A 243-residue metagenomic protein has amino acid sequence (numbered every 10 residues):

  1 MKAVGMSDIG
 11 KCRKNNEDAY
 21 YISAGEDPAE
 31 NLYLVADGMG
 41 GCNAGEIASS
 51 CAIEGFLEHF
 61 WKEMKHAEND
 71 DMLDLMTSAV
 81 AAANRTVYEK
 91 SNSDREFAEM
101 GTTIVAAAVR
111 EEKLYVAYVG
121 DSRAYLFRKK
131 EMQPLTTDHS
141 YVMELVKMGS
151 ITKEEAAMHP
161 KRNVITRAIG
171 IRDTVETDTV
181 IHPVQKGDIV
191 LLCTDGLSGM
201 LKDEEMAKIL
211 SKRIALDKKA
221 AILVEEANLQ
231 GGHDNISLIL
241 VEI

Functional and structural regions predicted by a protein language model:
M1-I243: PP2C/PPM-type serine/threonine phosphatase catalytic domain
